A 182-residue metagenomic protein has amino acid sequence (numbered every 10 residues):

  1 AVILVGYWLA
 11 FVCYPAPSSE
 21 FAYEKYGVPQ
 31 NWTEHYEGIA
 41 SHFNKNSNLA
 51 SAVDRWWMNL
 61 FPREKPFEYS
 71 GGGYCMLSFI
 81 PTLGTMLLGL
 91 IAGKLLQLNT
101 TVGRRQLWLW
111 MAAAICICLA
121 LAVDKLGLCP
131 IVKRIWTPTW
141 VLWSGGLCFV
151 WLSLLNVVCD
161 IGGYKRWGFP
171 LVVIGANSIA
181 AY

Functional and structural regions predicted by a protein language model:
A1-Y182: Alpha-helical transmembrane segments and their immediate juxtamembrane cytosolic regions
